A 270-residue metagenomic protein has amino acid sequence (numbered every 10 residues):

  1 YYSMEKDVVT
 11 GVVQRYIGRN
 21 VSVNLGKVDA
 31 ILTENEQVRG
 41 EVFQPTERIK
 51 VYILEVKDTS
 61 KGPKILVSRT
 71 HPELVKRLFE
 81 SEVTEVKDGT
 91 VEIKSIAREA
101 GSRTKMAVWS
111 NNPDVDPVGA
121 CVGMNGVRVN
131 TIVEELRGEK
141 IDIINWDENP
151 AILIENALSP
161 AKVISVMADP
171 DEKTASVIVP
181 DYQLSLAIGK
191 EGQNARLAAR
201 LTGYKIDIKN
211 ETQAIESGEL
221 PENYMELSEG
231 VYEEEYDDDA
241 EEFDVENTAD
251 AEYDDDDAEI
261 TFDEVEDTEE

Functional and structural regions predicted by a protein language model:
Y1-E270: RNA-contacting regions in translation and RNA-metabolism proteins, encompassing KH/S1 modules where present
